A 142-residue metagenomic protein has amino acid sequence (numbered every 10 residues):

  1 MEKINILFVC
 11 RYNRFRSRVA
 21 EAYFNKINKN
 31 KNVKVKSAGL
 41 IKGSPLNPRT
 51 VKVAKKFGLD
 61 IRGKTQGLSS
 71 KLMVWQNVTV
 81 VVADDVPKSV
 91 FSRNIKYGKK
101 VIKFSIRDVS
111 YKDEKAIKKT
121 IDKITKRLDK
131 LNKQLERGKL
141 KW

Functional and structural regions predicted by a protein language model:
M1-S70, R137: Conserved active-site segments centered on acidic
R11, D84-D85, I106-R107: Beta-hairpin (beta-strand-turn-beta-strand) motif
F15, V81-P87, R127-L131: A general structural signal for short secondary-structure boundary/capping elements
K29-K31, W75, Y97-K100: Short glycine/proline-enriched coil/turn segments at helix->beta-strand junctions
K36, V78-V80, I102: Hydrophobic/aromatic beta-strand patches that form the interior of the parallel beta-sheet core in alpha/beta enzyme
G39-K42, V86, D108-S110: Short histidine/acidic/glycine/proline-rich micro-motifs that form metal- and phosphate-coordinating active-site loops
S70-N94: Mid-chain, well-packed structural core segment of small domains
S89-W142: Phosphate-binding/catalytic loops
